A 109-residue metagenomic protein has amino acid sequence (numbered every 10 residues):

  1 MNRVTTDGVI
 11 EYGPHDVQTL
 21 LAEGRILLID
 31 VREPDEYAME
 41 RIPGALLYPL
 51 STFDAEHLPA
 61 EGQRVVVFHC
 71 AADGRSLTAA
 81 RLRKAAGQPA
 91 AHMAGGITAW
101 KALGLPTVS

Functional and structural regions predicted by a protein language model:
M1-L27, E33-V65, G74-S109: Rhodanese-like catalytic fold shared by cysteine-dependent sulfurtransferases and DSP/PTP-type phosphatases
H69: Short, surface-exposed ligand- or partner-binding patches at beta-edge/loop junctions that are enriched in aromatics
